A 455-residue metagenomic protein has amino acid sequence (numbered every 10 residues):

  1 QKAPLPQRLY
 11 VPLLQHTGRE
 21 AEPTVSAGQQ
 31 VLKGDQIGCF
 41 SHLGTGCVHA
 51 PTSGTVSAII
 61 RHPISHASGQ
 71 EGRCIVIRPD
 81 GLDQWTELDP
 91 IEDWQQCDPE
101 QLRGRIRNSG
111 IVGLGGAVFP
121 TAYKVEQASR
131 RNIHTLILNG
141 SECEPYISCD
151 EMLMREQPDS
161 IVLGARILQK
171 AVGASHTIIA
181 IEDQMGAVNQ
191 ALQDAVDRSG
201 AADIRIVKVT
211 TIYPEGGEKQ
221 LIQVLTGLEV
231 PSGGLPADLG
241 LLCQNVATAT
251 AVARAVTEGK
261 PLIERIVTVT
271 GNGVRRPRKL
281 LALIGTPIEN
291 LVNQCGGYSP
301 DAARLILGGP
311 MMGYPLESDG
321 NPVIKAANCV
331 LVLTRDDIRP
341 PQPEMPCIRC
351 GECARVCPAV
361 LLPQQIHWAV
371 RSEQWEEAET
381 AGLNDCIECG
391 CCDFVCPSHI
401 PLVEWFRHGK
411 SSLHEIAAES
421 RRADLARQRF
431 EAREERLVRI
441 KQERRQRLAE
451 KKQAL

Functional and structural regions predicted by a protein language model:
Q1-T24: N-terminal, Lys/Arg-enriched amphipathic/low-complexity engagement segments that precede the first folded domain
S26-C39, A58: Short, well-structured beta-strand-loop connectors
G54-V56: Conserved hydrophobic positions within beta-strands
A58, P63-F119, R130, G186 (+1 more regions): Acidic low-complexity segments
Q84-W85, G113, L136-D150, G273: Gly-rich Lys/Arg/Thr-decorated short loops/hinges at beta-loop-alpha junctions or inter-strand turns that position
R155-A171: Histidine-anchored nucleotide/phosphate-binding helix
S175-I288, Q294-D301, G309: Hydrophobic alpha-helical positions that pack around
N328-E344, E352-A354, P358-R439, E450-Q453: Ferredoxin-type iron-sulfur electron-transfer modules in oxidoreductases and energy-metabolism complexes
